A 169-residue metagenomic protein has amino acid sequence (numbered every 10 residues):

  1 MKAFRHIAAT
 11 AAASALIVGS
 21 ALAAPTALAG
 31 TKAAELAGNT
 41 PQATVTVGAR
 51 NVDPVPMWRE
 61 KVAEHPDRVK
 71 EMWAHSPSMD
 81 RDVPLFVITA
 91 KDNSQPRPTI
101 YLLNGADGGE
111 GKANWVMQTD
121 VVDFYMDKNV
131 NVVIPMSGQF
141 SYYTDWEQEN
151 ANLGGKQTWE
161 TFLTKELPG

Functional and structural regions predicted by a protein language model:
K2, A23-T89: A domain-start/cap signature at the N-terminus of enzymes
R5-A21, A29: Sec-dependent N-terminal signal peptides
H65, R81, P96, N114 (+1 more regions): Solvent-exposed, acidic/flexible segments
S78-D80, N93-Q95, F124-K128: Extracellular/periplasmic catalytic domains that process cell-envelope and extracellular macromolecules
M79-R81, N93, G105-G109, G138-Y142: Solvent-exposed loop/turn segments at secondary-structure junctions within structured extracellular/periplasmic domains
F86-T89, Q95-G108: Short beta-strand element of the alpha/beta-hydrolase
V87, T161-G169: Conserved acidic catalytic loop of the alpha/beta-hydrolase fold
G108, W115-M117, V122-T161: Cap/lid segment of the alpha/beta-hydrolase catalytic domain
